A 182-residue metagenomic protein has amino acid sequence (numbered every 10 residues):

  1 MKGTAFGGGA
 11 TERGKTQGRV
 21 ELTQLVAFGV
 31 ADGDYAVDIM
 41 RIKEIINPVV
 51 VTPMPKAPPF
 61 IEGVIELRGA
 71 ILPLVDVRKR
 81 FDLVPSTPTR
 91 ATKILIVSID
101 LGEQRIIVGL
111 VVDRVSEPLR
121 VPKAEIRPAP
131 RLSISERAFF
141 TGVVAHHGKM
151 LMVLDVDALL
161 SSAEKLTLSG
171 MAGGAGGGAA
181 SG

Functional and structural regions predicted by a protein language model:
M1-G182: An acidic, low-aromatic, low-complexity terminal/linker signal
